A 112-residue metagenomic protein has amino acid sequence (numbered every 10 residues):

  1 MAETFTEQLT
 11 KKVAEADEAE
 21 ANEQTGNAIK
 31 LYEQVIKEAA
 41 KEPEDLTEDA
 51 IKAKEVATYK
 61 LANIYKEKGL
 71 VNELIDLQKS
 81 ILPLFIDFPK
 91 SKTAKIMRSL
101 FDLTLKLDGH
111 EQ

Functional and structural regions predicted by a protein language model:
M1-Q112: Extended alpha-helical scaffold regions
